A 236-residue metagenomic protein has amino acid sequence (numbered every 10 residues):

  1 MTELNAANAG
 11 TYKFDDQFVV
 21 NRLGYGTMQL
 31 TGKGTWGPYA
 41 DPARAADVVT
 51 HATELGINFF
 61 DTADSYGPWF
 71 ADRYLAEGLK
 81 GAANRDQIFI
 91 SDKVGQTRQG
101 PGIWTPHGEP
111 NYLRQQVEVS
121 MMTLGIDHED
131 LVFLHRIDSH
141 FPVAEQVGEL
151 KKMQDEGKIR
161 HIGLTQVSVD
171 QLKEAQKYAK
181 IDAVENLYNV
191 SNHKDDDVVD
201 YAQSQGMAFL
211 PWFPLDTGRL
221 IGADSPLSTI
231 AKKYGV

Functional and structural regions predicted by a protein language model:
M1-I88: N-terminal binding-site loop/beta-alpha segment at the start of enzyme catalytic domains that lines or forms
E3-A6, I137-V236: Beta/alpha (TIM)-barrel catalytic core signal, keyed to glycine-rich beta->alpha loops juxtaposed to Asp/Glu that bind
K13, V20-G24, N58-F59, Q87-K93 (+4 more regions): Structural preference for beta-strand elements that scaffold enzyme active sites
Y25, A45, A52, F60 (+9 more regions): Conserved, mostly hydrophobic/aromatic
Q29-A43, Q99-R114, H135: Active-site mouth loops of central-metabolism enzymes
A82-G108: Structural motif corresponding to the early beta-alpha repeats
Y112-F133, M153-E156: CE4/NodB-like, metal-dependent polysaccharide N-deacetylase domain that modifies extracellular/periplasmic N-acetylated
